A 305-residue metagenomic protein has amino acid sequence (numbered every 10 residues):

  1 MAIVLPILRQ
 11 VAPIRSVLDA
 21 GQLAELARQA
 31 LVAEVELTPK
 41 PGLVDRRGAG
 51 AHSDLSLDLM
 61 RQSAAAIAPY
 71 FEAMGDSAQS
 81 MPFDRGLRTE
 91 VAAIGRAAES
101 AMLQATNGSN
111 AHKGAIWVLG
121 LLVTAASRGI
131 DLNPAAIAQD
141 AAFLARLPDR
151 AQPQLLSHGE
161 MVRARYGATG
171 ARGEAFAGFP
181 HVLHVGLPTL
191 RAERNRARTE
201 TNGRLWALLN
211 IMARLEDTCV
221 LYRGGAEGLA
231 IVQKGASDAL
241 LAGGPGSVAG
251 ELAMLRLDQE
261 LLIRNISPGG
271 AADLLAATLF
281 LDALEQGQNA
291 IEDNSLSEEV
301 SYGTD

Functional and structural regions predicted by a protein language model:
M1-P82, R88-T89, A126-Q259, I263 (+1 more regions): Phosphate-rich cofactor/ligand-interacting catalytic cores and adjacent structured alpha/beta frameworks
F71-A126: Long, hydrophobic/aromatic-enriched structural stretches that serve as scaffold segments
V91-N107, G250-R264, D282: Short, hydrophobic/aliphatic alpha-helical segments
V118, L205-M212, L274-L281: Short, structured motif recognition centered on aromatic/hydrophobic residues
V118, T124, V182, D273-L274: Short, electropositive, low-hydrophobicity segments enriched in small/polar residues
G120-R128, L279-Q286: Short glycine/serine- and small hydrophobic-enriched flexible loop segments
